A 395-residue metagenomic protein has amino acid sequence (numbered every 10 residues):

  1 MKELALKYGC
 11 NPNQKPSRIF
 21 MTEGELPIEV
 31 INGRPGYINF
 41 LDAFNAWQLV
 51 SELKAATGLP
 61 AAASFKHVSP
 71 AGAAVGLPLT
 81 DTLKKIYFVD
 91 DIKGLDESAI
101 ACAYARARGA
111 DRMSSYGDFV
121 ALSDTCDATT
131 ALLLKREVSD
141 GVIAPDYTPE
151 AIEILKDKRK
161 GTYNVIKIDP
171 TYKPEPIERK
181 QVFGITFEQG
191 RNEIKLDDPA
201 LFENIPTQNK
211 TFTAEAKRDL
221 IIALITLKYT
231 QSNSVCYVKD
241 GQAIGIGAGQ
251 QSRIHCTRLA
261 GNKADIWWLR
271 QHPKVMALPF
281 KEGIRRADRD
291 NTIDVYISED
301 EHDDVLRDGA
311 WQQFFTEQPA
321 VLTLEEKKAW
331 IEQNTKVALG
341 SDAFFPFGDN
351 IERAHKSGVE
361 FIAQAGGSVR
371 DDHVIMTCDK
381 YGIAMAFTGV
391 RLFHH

Functional and structural regions predicted by a protein language model:
M1-A200, A216-S234: Active-site loops and adjacent core secondary-structure elements that bind or stabilize anionic groups
T22-R34, A110-Y116, G190-K210, A287-A310 (+2 more regions): Gly-rich Lys/Arg/Thr-decorated short loops/hinges at beta-loop-alpha junctions or inter-strand turns that position
E52, Y229, I266-R270, K356 (+1 more regions): Conserved helix-loop functional segments at active or binding sites
A56-S64, V165-I168, S232-K239, L269-F280 (+1 more regions): Flexible, glycine/charged-enriched surface loops at secondary-structure junctions
S69, C126, K239-Q242, Q250 (+2 more regions): Active-site-proximal loop/turn and secondary-structure-junction residues that shape catalytic pockets, frequently
A71-M113, I244-F344: Glycine- and Gly-Pro-enriched alpha-helical subdomains that act as flexible, kink-prone "lid/hinge" or packing modules
D118, L122-S123, R136-I166, T171-K173 (+6 more regions): C-terminal binding/interaction regions
A214, R218, I222, K228 (+4 more regions): C-terminal accessory/binding modules appended to enzymatic or scaffolding proteins
